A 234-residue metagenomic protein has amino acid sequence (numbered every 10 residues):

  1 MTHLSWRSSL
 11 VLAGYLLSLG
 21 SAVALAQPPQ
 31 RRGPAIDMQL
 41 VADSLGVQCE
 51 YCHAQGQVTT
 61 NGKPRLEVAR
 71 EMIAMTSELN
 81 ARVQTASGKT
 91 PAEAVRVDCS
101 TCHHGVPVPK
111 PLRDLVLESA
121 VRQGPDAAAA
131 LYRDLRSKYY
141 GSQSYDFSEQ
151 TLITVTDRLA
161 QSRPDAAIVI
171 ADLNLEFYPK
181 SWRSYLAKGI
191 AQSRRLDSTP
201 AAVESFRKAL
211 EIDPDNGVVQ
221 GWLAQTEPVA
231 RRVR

Functional and structural regions predicted by a protein language model:
A24-I153, D157-Q161, D215, G221: Sequence context surrounding c-type heme c attachment/ligation sites in exported
D157, I190-A191, Q225: Residue-level recognition of tetratricopeptide repeat
N174, K208-A209: Canonical positions in the second alpha-helix
